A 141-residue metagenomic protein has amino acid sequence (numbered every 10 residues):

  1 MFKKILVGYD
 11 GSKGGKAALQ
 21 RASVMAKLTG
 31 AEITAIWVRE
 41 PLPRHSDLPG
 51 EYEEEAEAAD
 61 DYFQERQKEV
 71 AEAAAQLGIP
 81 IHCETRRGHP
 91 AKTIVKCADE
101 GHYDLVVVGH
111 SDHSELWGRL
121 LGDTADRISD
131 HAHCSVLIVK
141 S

Functional and structural regions predicted by a protein language model:
K3-P49, A75: Small/aliphatic-rich secondary-structure junction motif
K27, K96-D99, D130: Solvent-exposed polar/charged
T34, H82, L137: Conserved beta-strand positions in the Rossmann-like core of class I SAM-dependent methyltransferases
W37, G109-S111, K140-S141: Short secondary-structure boundary segments
G50-E54, E100-H102, T124-A125: Short, hinge-like loop/turn segments at secondary-structure boundaries
Y52-E65: A short acidic, glycine-rich active-site loop that binds or catalyzes chemistry on phosphate/adenosine moieties
E72-V106: Structural beta-alpha unit
L105-D130: Glycine-rich, Arg-bearing micro-motifs that act as flexible, cationic patches
